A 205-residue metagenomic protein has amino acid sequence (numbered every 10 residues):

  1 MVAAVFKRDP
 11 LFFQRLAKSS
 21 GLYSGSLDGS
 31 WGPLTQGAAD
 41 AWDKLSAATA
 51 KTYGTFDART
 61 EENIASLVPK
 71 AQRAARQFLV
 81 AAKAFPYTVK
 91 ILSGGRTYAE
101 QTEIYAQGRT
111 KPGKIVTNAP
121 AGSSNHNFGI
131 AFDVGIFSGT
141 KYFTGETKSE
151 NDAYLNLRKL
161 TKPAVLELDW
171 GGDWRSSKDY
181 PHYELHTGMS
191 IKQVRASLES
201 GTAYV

Functional and structural regions predicted by a protein language model:
M1-A4, S24-L27, T60-P69, K141-N151: Second-shell loop/turn segments in exported
V2-G54, D173-W174: Short acidic, glycine/serine/threonine-rich helix-capping segments at coil-helix boundaries
L16, S20, A74-F85, N156-L168: Generic non-transmembrane alpha-helical segments
G25-L27, P86-R96, L168-S176: Surface-exposed patches in mature extracellular/periplasmic domains of secreted proteins
S30-L34, I91-Y105: Acidic helix-start/capping segments at beta-turn-to-alpha-helix junctions
T55-S93: Active-site acidic/histidine clusters and adjacent loop/turn architecture that either coordinate catalytic ions
G108-P120: Cytochrome P450 catalytic domain signature, combining two hallmark sequence patches
A119-V205: Catalytic cores and adjacent binding grooves of peptidoglycan-active enzymes
